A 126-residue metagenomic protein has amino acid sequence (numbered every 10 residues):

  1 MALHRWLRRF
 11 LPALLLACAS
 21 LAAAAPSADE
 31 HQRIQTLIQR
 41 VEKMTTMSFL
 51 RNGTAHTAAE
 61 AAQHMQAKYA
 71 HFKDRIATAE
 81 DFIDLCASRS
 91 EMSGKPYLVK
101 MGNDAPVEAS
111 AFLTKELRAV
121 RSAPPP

Functional and structural regions predicted by a protein language model:
M1, A24-A25: Absolute protein N-terminus
M1-L14: Bacterial N-terminal signal peptides that target proteins for export
A19-A23: N-terminal signal peptide c-region/cleavage motif recognized by signal peptidases
A25-M44: Short N-terminal segments immediately surrounding and downstream of signal-peptide cleavage
S48, N52-P126: Compact alpha-helical subdomains of small soluble proteins
